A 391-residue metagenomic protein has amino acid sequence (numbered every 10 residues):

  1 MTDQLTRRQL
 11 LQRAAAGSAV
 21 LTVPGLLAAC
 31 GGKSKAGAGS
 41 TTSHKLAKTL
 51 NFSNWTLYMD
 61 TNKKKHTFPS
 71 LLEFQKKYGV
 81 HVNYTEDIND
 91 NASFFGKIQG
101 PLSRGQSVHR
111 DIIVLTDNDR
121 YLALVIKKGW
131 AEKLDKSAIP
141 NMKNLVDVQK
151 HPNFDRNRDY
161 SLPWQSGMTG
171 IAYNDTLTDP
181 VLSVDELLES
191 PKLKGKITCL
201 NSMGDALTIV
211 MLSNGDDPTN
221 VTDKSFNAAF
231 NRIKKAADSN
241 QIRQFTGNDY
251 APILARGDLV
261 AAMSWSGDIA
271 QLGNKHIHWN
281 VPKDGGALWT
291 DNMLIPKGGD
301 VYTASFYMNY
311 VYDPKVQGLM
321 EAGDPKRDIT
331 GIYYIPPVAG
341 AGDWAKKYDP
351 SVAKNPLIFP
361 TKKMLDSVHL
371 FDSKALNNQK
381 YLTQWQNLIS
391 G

Functional and structural regions predicted by a protein language model:
M1-L21: N-terminal secretory signal peptides and thylakoid transit peptides that target proteins across membranes
A28-A29: C-terminal motif of bacterial Sec signal peptides marking the signal peptidase cleavage site
S43-R120: Early extracytoplasmic/lumenal segment of secretory-pathway proteins
Q106-I113, E132-G170, K196: A structural signal for short loop-to-beta-strand junctions that line the ligand-binding cleft of periplasmic/secreted
L122, T198-S202, V210, P218-P282: Ligand-binding pocket segment of bilobal, Venus flytrap-like solute-binding proteins
G170-L177, M211-G215, W289-T303, Y310 (+1 more regions): A bilobed periplasmic-binding-protein/Venus flytrap-type ligand-binding module shared by bacterial periplasmic
P252, F359-G391: Conserved C-terminal helix/tail region of periplasmic/extracytoplasmic solute-binding proteins
P296-L365: Mature extracytoplasmic/periplasmic domains
